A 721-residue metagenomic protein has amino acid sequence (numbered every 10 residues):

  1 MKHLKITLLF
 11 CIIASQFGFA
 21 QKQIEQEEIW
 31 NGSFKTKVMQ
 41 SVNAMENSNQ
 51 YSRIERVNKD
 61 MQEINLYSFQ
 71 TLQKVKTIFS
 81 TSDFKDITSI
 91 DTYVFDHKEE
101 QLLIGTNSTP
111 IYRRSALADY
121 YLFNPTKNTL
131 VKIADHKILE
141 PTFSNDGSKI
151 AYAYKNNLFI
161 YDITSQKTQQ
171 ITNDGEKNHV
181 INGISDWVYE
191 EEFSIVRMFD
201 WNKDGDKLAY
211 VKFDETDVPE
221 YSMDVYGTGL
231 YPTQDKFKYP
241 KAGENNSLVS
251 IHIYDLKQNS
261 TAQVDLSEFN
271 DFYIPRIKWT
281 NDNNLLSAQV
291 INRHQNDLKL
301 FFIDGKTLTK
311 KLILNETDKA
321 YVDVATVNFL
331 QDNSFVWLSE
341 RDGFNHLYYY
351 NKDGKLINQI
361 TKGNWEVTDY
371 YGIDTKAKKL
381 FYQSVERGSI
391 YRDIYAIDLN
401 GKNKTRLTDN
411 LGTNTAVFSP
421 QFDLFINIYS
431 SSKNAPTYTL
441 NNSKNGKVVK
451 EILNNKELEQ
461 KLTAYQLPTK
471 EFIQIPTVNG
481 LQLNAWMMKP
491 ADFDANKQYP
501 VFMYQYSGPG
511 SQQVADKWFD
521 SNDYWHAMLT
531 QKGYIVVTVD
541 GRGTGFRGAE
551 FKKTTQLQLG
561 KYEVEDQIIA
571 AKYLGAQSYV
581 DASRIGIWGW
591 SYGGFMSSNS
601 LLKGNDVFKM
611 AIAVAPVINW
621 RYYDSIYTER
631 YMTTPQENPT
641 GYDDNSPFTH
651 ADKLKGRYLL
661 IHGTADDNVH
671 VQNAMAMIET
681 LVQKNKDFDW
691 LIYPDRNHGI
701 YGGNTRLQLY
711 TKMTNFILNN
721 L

Functional and structural regions predicted by a protein language model:
Q26, L72, N107-Y112, A116-D119 (+4 more regions): Predominantly five- to eight-bladed beta-propeller fold
Q26, W30-N31, T77-T88, Q169-E191 (+7 more regions): Surface-exposed loop and turn segments in beta-propeller and other repeat-based domains that flank or scaffold
I29, E220, N283, T415-L721: Serine-hydrolase catalytic core recognition
Q40-N43, Q50, I54-R56, Q62-I64 (+15 more regions): Non-catalytic accessory segments flanking enzyme active sites
S52-N58, S68, V94-F95, L102-R114 (+16 more regions): Beta-strand C-termini and the immediately following turn/loop, strongest in propeller blades
Q73-E100, I104-T109, A134-L139, T317-A320 (+1 more regions): Blade-loop segments of beta-propeller domains
R114-F159, S165-M198: Asp-box/WD-like beta-propeller blade repeats and closely related beta-sheet repeat scaffolds
K212-I357: Beta-propeller domains
